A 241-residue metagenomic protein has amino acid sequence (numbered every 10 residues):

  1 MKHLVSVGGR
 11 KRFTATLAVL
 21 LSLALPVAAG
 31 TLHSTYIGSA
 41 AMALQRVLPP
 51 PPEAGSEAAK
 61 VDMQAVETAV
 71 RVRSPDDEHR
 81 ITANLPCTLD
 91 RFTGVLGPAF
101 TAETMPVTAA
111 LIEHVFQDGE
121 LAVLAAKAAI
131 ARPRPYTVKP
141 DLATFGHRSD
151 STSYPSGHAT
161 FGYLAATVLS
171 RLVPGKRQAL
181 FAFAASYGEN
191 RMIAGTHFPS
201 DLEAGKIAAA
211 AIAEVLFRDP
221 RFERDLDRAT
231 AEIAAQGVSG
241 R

Functional and structural regions predicted by a protein language model:
M1-G9: N-terminal secretory signal peptides that target proteins for export/translocation
H3, H158, H197: Histidine-centered active-site/metal-ligand motif
S6, S56, V215-D219: Polar helix-capping/helix-linker motif
T14-P26: Bacterial N-terminal signal peptides
G30-A194: Hydrophobic alpha-helical bundle signature of multipass membrane enzymes
P133-Y136, L164-A166, L202-A210, T230-I233: Short alpha-helical linear motifs
S186-F217, R221-R224: Interfacial helix-loop-helix junctions of multi-pass membrane proteins
A213-R241: C-terminal membrane module of polytopic membrane proteins
